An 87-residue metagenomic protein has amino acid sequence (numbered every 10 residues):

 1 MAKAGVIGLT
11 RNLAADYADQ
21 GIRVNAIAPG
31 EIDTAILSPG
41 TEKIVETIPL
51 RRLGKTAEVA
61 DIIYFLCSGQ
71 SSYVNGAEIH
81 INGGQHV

Functional and structural regions predicted by a protein language model:
A2, T10: Active-site helix of classical SDR
I7, V24, A28-S38: Short, flexible catalytic-loop segment of classical short-chain dehydrogenase/reductase
Y17-D19, I32, G54, C67: A short hydrophobic alpha-helix cap/turn motif
A18, R23, V74-G76: Short, small/polar-rich loop/turn modules that mediate ligand/substrate recognition or access, typified
P29, E46, G83: Conserved adenine-binding aromatic site and its adjacent loop/helix in ATP-hydrolyzing domains
P39-E58: Catalytic Tyr-x(3-8)-Lys segment
R52-I81, H86: C-terminal substrate-recognition "lid" of short-chain dehydrogenase/reductases
